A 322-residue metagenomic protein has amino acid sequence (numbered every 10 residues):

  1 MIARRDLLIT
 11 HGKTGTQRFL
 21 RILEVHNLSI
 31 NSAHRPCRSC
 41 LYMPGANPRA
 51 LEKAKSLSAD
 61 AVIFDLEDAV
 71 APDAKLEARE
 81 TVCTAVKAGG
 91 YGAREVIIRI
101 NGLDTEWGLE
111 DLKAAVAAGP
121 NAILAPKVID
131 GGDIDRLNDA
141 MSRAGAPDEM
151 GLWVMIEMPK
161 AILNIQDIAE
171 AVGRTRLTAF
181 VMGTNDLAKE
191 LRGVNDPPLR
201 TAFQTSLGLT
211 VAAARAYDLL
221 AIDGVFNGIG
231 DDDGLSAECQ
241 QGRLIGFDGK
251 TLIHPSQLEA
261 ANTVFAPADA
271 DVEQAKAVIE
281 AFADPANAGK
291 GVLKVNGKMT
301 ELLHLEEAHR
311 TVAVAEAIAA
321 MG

Functional and structural regions predicted by a protein language model:
I9, F19-G322: Expand to "…catalyze enediolate/carbanion chemistry for C-C bond making/breaking, isomerization, decarboxylation
